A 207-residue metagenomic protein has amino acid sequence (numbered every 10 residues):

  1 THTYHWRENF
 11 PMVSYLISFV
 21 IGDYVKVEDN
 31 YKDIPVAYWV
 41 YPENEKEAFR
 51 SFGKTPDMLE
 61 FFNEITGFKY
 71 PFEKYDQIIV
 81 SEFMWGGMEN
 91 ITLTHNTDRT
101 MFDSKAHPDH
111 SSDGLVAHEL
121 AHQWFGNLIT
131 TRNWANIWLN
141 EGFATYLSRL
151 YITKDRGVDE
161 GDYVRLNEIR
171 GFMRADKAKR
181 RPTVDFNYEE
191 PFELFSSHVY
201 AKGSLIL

Functional and structural regions predicted by a protein language model:
T1-G53, D113: Non-catalytic architectural context of zinc metalloproteases
W6, Y38-L207: Hydrophobic alpha-helical and helix-loop surface patches within well-folded domains that function as non-catalytic
